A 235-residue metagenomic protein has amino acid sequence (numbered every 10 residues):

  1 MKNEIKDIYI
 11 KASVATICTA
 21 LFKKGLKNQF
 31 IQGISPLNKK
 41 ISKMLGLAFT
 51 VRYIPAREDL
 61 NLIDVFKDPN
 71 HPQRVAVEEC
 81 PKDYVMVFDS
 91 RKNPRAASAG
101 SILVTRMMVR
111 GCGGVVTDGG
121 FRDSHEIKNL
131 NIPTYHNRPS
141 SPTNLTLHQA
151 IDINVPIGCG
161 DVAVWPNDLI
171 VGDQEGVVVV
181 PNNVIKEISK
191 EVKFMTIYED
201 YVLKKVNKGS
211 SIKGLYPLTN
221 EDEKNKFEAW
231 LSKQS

Functional and structural regions predicted by a protein language model:
M1-P166, V180-K213, P217-S235: Feature captures the catalytic cores and cofactor-binding loops of soluble hydro-lyases/lyases that act on carboxylate
D173: Beta-strand-loop-alpha-helix segment that lines the small-molecule cofactor/substrate pocket of alpha/beta enzymes
G176-V178: Channel- or pocket-lining gating/hinge segments that regulate access to a cavity or pore
